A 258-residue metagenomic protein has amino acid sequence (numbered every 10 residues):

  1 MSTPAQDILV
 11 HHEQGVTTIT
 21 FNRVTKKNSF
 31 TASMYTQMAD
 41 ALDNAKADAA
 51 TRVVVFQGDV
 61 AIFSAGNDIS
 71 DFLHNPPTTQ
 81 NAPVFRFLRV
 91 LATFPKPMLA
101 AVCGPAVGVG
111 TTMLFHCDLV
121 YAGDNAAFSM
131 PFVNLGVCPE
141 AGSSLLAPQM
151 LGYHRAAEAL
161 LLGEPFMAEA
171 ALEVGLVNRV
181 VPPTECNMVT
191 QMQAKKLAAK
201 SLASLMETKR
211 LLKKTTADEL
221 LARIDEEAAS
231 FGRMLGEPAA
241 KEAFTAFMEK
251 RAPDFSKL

Functional and structural regions predicted by a protein language model:
M1-D59, R89: Conserved CoA-thioester-binding segment of acyl-CoA-metabolizing enzymes
M1-T3, T245-L258: Terminal low-complexity tails and localization/encapsulation signals of metabolic enzymes
V24, Y121-A126, A168, V177-R233 (+2 more regions): C-terminal long alpha-helix characteristic of the crotonase
T36-A39, A50, Q57-T93, A106 (+2 more regions): Glycine- (often His-adjacent) and acidic-residue-rich active-site loop that binds/positions the CoA thioester
G66, N81, F85, G108 (+4 more regions): Glycine-rich phosphate-binding loop at the start of an alpha helix
V90-L135, P139, P165: Glycine-rich beta-to-alpha active-site loop
L145-H154: Hydrophobic, secondary-structure "cap" segments at the distal end of domains
